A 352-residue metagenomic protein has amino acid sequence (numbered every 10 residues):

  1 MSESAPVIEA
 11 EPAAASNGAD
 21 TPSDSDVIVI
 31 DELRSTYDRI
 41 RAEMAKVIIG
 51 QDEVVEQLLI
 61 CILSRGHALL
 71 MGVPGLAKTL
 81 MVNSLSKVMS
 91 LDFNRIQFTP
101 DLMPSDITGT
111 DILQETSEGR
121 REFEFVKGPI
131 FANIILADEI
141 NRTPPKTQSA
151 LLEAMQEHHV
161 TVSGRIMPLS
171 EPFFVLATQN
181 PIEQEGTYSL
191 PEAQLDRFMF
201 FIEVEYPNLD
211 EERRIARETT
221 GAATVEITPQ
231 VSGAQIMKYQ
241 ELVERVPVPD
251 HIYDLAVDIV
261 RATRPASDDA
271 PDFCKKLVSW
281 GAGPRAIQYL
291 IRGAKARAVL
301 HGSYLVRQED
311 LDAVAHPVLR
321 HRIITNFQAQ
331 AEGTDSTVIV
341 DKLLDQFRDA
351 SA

Functional and structural regions predicted by a protein language model:
S2-V27, D31, P265-A352: C-terminal engagement/docking regions of AAA+ P-loop ATPases
I28-L33, V47-I48, T187, F201-F273 (+4 more regions): Conserved C-terminal "switch" segment of AAA+ ATPases
V29-L76: Pre-Walker A (pre-P-loop) alpha-helix and adjacent loop at the N terminus of AAA/AAA+ ATPase modules, a conserved
Q57-I60, Q114-L136: Conserved alpha-helical scaffold flanking the Walker A/P-loop in AAA+ ATPase domains
I62-P100: Walker A/P-loop
V73, I107, T178: P-loop (Walker A) phosphate-binding loop of NTP-binding proteins
Q114-G119, T143-T147, M155-V246, K295-R297: Canonical AAA+ ATPase core
D138-E139, A150: Walker B catalytic acidic pair
